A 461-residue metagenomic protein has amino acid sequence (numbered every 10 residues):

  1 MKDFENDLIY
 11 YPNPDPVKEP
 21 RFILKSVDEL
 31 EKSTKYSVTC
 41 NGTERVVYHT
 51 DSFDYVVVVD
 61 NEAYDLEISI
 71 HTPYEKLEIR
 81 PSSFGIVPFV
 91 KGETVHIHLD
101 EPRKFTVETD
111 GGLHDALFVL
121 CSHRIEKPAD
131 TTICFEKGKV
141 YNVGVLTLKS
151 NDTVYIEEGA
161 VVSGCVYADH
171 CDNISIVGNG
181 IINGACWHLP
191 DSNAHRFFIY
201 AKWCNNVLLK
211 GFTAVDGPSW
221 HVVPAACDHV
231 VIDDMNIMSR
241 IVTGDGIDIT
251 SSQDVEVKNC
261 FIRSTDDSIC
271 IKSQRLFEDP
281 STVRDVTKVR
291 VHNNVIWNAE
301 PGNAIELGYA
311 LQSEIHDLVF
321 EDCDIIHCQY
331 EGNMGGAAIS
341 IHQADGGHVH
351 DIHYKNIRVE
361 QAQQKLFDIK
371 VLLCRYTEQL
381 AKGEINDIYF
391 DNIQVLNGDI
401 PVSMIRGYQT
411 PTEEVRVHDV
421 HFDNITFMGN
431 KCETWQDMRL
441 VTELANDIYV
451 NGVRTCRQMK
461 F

Functional and structural regions predicted by a protein language model:
M1-F461: Extracellular/periplasmic carbohydrate-active domains that bind, remodel, or depolymerize complex polysaccharides
